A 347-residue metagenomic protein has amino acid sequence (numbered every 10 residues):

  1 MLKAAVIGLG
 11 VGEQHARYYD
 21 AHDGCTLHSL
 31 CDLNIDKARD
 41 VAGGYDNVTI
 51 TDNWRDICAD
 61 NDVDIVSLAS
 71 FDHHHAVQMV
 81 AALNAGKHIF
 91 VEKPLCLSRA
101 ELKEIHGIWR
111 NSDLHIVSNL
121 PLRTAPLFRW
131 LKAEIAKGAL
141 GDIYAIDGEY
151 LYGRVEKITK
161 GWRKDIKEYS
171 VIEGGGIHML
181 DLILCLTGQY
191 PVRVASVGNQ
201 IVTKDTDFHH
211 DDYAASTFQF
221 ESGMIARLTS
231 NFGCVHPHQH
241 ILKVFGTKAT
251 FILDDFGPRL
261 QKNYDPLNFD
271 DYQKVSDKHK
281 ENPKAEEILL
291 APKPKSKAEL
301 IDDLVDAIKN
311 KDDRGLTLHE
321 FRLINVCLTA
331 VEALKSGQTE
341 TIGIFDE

Functional and structural regions predicted by a protein language model:
M1-Y45: N-terminal Rossmann-like dinucleotide-binding module
L2, E104-L122, G141-I146: Rossmann-fold dehydrogenase core element
H15, N34, Y45-G107: Beta-loop-alpha module in the N-terminal Rossmann-like domain of NAD(P)-dependent dehydrogenases, especially those
D52, V91-E92, L97, I116-S118 (+2 more regions): Hydrophobic residues in well-ordered beta-strands that form the structural core
I65-S67, D303-E347: C-terminal helix-rich "cap/oligomerization" subdomain common to oxidoreductases
L122-D207, G337: Predominantly a Rossmann-like dinucleotide-binding segment in NAD(P)-dependent oxidoreductases
I177, T229-P237: Glycine-rich phosphate/pyrophosphate-binding beta-alpha loops
K243, T247-L318, D346-E347: C-terminal glycine/acidic-rich active-site capping loop/insertion
